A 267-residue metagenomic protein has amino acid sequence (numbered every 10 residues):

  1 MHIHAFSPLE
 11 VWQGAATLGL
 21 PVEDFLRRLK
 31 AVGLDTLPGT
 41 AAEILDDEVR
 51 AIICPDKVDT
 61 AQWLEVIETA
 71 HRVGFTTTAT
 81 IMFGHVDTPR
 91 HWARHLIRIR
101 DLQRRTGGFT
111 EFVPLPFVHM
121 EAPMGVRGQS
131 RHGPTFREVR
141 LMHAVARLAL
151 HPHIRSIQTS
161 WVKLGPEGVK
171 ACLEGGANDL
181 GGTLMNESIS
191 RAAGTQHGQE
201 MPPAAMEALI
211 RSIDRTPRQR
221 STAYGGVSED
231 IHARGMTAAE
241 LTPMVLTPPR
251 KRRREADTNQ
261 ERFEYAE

Functional and structural regions predicted by a protein language model:
M1-I67, H71-T78, H85, G107 (+1 more regions): Conserved SAM/AdoMet-binding glycine-rich loop
S7-W12, A41-I44, I81-D87, P116-M120 (+2 more regions): Active-site-proximal loop/turn and secondary-structure-junction residues that shape catalytic pockets, frequently
T17-D24, C54-Q62, D87-R94, S130-E138 (+1 more regions): Alpha-helix N-cap and loop-to-helix initiation/capping positions
L20-L26, V86-R100, K163-G175: Catalytic cores of alpha/beta
L37-T40, A70, I99, A146 (+1 more regions): Conserved, mostly hydrophobic/aromatic
P38, T78-T80, D179-T183: Short hydrophobic alpha-helical runs that function as membrane-insertion/retention elements
A70-P114: Aromatic-anchored, glycine/proline-accented short structural segments that stabilize local strand-turns or short
Q103-E267: Auxiliary Fe-S-binding modules of radical SAM enzymes
